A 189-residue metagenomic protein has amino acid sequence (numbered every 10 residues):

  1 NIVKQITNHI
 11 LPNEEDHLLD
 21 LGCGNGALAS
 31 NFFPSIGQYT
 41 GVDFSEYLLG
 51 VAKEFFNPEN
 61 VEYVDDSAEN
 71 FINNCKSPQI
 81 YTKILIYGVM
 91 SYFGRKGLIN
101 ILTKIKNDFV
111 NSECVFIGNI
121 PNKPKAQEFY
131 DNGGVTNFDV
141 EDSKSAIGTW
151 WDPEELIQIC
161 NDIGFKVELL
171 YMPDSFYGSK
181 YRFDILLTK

Functional and structural regions predicted by a protein language model:
N1-I10, E14, N25-V61, D65-C75 (+2 more regions): Class I (Rossmann-like) S-adenosyl-L-methionine-dependent methyltransferase catalytic domain, capturing the SAM-binding
E15, I80-Y81: Local beta-strand N-terminus motif with an aromatic residue
L21: Conserved beta-strand/loop positions that form the S-adenosyl-L-methionine
F32, I105-K106: Class I S-adenosylmethionine-dependent transferase superfamily signal
L85: A conserved beta-strand element that flanks and buttresses the S-adenosyl-L-methionine
G88-V89: Short catalytic micro-motifs in class I SAM-dependent methyltransferases
F93-K104: A short, conserved alpha-helix within the catalytic core of class I
